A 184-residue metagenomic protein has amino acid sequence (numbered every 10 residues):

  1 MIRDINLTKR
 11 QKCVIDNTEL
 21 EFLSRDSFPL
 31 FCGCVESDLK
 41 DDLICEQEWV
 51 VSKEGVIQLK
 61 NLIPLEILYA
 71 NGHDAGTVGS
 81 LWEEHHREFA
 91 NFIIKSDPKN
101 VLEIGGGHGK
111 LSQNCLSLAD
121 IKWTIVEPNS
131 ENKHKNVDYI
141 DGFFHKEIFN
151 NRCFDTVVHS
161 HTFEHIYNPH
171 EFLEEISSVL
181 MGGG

Functional and structural regions predicted by a protein language model:
I2-L81: N-terminal juxtadomain amphipathic helix that follows a signal peptide/anchor or precedes a small N-terminal auxiliary
L43-E48, G55-N129, N136, D141: Extended interfacial segments that mediate partner engagement and assembly in macromolecular machines
P98, F154-D155: Local beta-strand N-terminus motif with an aromatic residue
S130-N132, F172: Conserved short alpha-helix immediately C-terminal to the canonical SAM/SAH-binding motif I of Rossmann-like
K146-R152: Short conserved loop adjoining the S-adenosyl-L-methionine
V158: A conserved beta-strand element that flanks and buttresses the S-adenosyl-L-methionine
H161-H165: A short His-aromatic
H170-G184: A short glycine-rich, Lys/Arg-flanked "PGG" loop and its adjoining helix->strand segment in the class I
